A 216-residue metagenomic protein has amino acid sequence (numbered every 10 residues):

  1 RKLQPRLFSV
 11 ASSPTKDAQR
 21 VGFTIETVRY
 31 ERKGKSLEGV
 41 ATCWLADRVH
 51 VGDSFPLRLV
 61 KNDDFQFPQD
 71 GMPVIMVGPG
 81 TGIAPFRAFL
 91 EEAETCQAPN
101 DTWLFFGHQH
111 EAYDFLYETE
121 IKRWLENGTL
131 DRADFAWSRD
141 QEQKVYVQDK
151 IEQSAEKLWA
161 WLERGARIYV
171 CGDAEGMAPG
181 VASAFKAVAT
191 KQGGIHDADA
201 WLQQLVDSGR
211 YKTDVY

Functional and structural regions predicted by a protein language model:
R1-Y216: FNR-like FAD-binding dehydrogenase module
